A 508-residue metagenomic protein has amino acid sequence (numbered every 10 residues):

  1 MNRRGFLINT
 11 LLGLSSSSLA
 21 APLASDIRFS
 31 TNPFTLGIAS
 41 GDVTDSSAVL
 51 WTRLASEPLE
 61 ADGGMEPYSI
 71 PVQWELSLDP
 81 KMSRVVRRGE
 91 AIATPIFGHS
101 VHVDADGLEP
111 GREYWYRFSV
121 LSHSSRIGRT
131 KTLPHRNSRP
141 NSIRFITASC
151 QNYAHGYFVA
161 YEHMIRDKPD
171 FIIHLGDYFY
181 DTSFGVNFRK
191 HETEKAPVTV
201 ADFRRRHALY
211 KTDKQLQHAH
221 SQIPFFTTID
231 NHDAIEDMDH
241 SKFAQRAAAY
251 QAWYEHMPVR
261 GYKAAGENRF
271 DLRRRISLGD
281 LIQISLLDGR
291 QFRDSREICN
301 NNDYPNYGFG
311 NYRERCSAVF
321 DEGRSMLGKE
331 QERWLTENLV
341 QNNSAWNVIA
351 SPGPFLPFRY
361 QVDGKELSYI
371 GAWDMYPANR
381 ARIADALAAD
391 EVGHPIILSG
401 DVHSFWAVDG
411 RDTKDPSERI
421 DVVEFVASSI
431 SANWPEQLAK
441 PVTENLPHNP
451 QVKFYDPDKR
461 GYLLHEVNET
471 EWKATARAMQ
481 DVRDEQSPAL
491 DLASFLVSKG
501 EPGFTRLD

Functional and structural regions predicted by a protein language model:
N2-D508: Metal-dependent phosphoester/phosphodiester hydrolase catalytic core
